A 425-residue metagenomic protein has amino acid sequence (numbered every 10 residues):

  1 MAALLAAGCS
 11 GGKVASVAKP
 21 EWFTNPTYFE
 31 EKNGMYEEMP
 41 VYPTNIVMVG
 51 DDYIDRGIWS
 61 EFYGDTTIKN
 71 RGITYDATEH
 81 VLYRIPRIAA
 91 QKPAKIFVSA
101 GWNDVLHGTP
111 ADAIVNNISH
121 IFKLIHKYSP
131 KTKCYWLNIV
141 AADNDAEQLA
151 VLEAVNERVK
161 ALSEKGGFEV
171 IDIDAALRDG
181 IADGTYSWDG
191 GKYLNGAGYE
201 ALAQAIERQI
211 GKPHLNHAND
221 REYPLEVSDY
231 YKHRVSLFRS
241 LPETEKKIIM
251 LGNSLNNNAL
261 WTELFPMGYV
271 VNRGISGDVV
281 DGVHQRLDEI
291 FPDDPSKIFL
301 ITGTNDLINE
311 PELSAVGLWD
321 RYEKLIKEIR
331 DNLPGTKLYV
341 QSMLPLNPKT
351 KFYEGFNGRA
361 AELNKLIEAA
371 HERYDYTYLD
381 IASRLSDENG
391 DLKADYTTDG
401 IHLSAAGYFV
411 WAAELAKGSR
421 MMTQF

Functional and structural regions predicted by a protein language model:
M1-V49, W59-S60, Q91, A161-K165 (+9 more regions): N-terminal secretory targeting modules
E30-M35, A77-Y83, Y231-L237, V279-Q285: N-terminal post-signal-peptidase region of extra-cytosolic proteins
V49, I54-T67, T78-V115, Y135 (+6 more regions): Oxyanion-hole/transition-state-stabilizing segment in secreted/luminal serine hydrolases and related acyltransferases
T67-K69, K133, G167-E169, Y269-V271 (+2 more regions): Conserved beta-strand segments of alpha/beta enzyme cores
P86, A90, G101, K123-P130 (+10 more regions): Sec-exported extracytoplasmic/periplasmic mature domains
W102-N103, F122-A154, I301-L307, R330-A360 (+1 more regions): Active-site segments of SGNH/GDSL-like serine hydrolases that catalyze O-acetyl group transfer/hydrolysis on lipids
A111-I121, V151-N156, A315-K324, F356-N364: Charged helix-capping and loop-helix junction motifs
D143-E222, P345-F425: Catalytic His-Asp segment of secreted/periplasmic serine-dependent ester chemistry enzymes
